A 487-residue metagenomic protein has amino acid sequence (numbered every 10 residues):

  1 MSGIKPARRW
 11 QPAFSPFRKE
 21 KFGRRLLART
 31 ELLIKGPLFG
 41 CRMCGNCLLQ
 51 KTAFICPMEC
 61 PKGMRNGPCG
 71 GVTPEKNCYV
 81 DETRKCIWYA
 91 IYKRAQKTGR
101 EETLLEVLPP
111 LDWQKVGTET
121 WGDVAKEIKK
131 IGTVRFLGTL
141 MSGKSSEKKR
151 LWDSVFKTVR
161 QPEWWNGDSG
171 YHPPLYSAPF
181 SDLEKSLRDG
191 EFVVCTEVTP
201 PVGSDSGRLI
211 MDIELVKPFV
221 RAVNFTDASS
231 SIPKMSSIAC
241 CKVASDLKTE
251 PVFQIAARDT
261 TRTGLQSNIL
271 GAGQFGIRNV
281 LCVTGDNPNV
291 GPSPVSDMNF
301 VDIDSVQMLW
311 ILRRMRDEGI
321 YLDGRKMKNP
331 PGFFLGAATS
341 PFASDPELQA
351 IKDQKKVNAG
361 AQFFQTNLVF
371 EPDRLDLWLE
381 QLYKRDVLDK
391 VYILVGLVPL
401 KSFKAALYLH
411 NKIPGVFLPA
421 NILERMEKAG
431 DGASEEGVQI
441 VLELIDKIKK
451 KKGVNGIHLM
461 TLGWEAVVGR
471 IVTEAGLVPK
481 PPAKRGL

Functional and structural regions predicted by a protein language model:
M1-N46, K62, N66, G71-L175 (+2 more regions): Iron-sulfur (Fe-S) cluster-binding modules
C69, E197, V223, A272 (+4 more regions): Conserved, mostly hydrophobic/aromatic
D153-A222: Conserved N-terminal beta1-alpha1 strand-loop-helix module at the mouth
H172-P173, G285, N299-K328, A338-A343 (+3 more regions): Active-site pocket-lining/capping segments in soluble small-molecule metabolic enzymes
H172-P174, F192-G207, P251-T263, F333-L348 (+1 more regions): Active-site mouth loops of central-metabolism enzymes
G203-V216, S236-S237, T263-I269, S344-K355 (+1 more regions): Short, acidic/polar
D205-G207, S231-K242, T261-S267, N287-L309 (+5 more regions): Active-site-adjacent beta->alpha loops and helix N-cap segments on the catalytic face of soluble alpha/beta enzymes
T260-Q274, E347-V357, L379-E380, K401-L407 (+2 more regions): Catalytic cores of alpha/beta
